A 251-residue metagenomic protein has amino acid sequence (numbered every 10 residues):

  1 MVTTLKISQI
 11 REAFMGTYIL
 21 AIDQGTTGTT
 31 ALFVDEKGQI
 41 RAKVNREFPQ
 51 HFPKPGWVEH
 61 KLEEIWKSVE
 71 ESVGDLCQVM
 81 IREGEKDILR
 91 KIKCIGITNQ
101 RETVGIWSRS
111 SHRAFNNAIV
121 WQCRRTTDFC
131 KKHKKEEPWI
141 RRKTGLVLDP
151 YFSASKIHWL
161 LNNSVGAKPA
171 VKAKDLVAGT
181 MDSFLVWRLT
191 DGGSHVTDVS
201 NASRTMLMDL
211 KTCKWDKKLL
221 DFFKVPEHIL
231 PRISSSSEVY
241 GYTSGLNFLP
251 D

Functional and structural regions predicted by a protein language model:
V2-N116, R142, D221, P231 (+2 more regions): N-terminal glycine/serine-rich phosphate-binding loop of ATP-dependent small-molecule kinases, especially carbohydrate
Q24-T26, I140-D251: Gly/Ser/Thr-rich active-site cleft segment
L62-I65, V69, T126, S153-K156: Conserved donor sugar-nucleotide recognition element shared by glycan-biosynthetic enzymes
C123: Carbohydrate-associated surface elements
D128-H133: Pocket-flanking alpha-helical
K135-P138: Metal-dependent DNA phosphodiester-chemistry modules and their immediately adjacent helices/loops in DNA-processing
